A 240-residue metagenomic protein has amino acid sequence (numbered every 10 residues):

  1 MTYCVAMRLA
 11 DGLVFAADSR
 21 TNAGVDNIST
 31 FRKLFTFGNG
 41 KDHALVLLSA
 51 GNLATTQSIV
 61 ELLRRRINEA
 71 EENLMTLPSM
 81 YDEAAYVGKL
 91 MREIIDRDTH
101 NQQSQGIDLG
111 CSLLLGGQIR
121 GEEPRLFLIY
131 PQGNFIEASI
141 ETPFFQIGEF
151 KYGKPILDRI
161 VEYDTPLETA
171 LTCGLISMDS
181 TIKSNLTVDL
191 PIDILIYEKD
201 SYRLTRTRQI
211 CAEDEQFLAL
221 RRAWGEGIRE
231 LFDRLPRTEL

Functional and structural regions predicted by a protein language model:
M1, M7-R8, N27-I28, F37-K41 (+4 more regions): Solvent-exposed alpha-helices and their adjacent loops that cap or buttress functional pockets in soluble metabolic
M1-C4, D11-G12, H43-L45, G110-L113 (+2 more regions): Short, surface-exposed beta-edge/turn micro-motifs
C4-H100, I147-D158, T165, A219-L240: Conserved short S/T/G-enriched processing/targeting/catalytic segments and their helical context
S49-A50, G116-Q118: Short His-Asn-centered micro-motif
I94-R97, I107-G117, E123-L240: A two-mode feature
